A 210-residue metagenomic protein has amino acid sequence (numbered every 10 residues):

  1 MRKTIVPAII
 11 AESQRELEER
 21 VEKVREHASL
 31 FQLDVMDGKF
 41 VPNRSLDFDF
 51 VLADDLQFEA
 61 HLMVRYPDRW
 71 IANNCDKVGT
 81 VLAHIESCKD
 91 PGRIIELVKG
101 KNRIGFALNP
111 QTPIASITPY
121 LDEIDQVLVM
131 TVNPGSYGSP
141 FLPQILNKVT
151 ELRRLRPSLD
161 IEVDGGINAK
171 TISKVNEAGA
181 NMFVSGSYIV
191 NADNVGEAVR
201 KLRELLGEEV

Functional and structural regions predicted by a protein language model:
M1-L82, E86-D90, I104, Q111-I124 (+5 more regions): Conserved N-terminal beta1-alpha1 strand-loop-helix module at the mouth
R25, V98-K99: Anion (oxyanion) recognition and catalysis
G38, V132-S136: A short, flexible beta-alpha/helix-coil linker loop
E86, A180-Y188: Short, electropositive alpha-helical surface patch
K101-R103, G179: Glycine-centered short loops/turns at secondary-structure junctions
N133, P140-E177, N181-M182: Active-site/ligand-binding-proximal alpha/beta "capping" segment
